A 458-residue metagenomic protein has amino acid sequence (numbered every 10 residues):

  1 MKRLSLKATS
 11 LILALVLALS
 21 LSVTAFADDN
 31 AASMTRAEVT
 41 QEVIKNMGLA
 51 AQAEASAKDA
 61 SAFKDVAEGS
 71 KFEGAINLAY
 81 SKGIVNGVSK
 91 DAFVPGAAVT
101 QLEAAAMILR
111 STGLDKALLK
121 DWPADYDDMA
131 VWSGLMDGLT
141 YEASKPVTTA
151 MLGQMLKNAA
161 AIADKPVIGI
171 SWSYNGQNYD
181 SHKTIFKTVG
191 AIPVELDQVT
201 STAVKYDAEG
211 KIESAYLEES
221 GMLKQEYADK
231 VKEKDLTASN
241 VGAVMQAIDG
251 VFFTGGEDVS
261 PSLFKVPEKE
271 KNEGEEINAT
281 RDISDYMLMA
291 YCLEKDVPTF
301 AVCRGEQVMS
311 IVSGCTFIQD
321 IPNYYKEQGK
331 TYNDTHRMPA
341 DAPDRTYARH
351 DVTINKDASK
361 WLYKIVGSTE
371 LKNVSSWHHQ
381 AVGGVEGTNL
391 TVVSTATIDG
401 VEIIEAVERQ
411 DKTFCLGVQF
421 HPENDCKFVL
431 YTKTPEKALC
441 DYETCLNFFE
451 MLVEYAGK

Functional and structural regions predicted by a protein language model:
K2-G74, S81-V147, N158-D164: Feature responds to low-complexity, polar/acidic, surface-exposed segments characteristic of secreted/exported proteins
M47, T112, A160, S313-T316 (+1 more regions): Short, hydrophobic alpha-helical segments
S70-I76, K82, I311-P339: Active-site cradle of extracellular carbohydrate-active enzymes
K165-D249, N278-S284, L288-K295, P322 (+1 more regions): Amide-donor transfer/coupling interface in amidating biosynthetic enzymes
G250-K265, Q319-G329: Short, solvent-exposed beta-strand-terminating loops
E257-E270, F428-T434: Short, flexible, mixed-charge acidic loops at enzyme active sites
K265-D282: A short, gly/pro- and small-residue-rich
A301, G305, S310, G314: Gly/Ala-rich beta-loop-alpha elbow adjacent to hydrolase catalytic centers
